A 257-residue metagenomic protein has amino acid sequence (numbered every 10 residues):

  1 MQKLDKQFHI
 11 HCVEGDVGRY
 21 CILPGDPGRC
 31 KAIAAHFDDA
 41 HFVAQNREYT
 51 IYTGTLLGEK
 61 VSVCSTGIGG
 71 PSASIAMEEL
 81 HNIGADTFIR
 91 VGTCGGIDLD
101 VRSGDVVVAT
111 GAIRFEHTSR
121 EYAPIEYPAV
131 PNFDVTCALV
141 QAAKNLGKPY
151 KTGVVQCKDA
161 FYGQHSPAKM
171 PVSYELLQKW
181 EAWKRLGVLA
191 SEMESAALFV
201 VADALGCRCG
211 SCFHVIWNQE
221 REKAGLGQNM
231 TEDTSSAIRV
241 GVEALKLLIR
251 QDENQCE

Functional and structural regions predicted by a protein language model:
M1-A138: Metabolite-binding pocket within alpha/beta catalytic cores that recognizes anionic/polar moieties
P27, G95, Q156-Y162, A197 (+2 more regions): Glycine-rich beta-alpha junction loops
A40-Q45, G147-V154, L248-E257: Flexible, glycine/charged-enriched surface loops at secondary-structure junctions
D86-T87, L189, R208: Short acidic/polar active-site loop segments enriched in Thr and Asp
A129-G187: Active-site rim beta-loop-alpha module in soluble metabolic enzymes
A138-L146, V201, V240-Q251: Generic non-transmembrane alpha-helical segments
A196-M230: Zn-dependent metallopeptidase/amidohydrolase metal-coordination segment
Q219-E257: His/Asp/Glu-rich mid-to-C-terminal helical/loop segments that flank catalytic regions of hydrolases
